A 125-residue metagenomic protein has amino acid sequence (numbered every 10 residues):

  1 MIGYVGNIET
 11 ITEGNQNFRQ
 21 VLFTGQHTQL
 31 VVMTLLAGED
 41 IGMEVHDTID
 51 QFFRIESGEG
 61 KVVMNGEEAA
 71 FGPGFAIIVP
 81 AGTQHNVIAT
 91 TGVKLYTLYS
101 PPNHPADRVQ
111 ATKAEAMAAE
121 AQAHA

Functional and structural regions predicted by a protein language model:
M1-H27, R108, T112-A125: A short, N-terminal "cap"/entry segment at the start of jelly-roll beta-barrel domains of the cupin/DSBH fold
I8-M43, I49, L98: A short glycine-rich, His/Asp/Glu-containing loop-to-beta-strand
T28, A37, T48, E67 (+2 more regions): A generic "binding-loop/recognition-motif" signal
T48-G60, N65: Glycine- and acidic-residue-biased ligand/ion/polar-headgroup-sensing regions
E56-S57, G72-P73, T91: A cytosolic small-molecule/anion-sensing beta-strand core signal
G66-A81: Short acidic-glycine-tyrosine-enriched beta hairpin
A81-P105: Ligand-binding loop in jelly-roll beta-barrel domains
